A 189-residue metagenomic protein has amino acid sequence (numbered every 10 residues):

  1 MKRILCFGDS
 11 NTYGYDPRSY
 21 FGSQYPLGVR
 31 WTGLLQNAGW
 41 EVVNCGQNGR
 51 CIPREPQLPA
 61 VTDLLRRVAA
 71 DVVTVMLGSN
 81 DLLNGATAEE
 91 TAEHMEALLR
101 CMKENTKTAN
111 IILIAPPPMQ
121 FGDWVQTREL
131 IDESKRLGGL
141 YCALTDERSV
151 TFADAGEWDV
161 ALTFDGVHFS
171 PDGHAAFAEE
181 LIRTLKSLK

Functional and structural regions predicted by a protein language model:
M1-Q47, T62-R67, A175: Serine-esterase "nucleophile elbow" of acetyl-processing enzymes
G14-Y15, I52-P53, L83, F121-G122: Glycine/Thr-rich phosphate-binding loops of Rossmann-like dinucleotide-binding domains
G33, N37-A38, P59-K189: Alpha-helical cap/lid subdomain in secreted, periplasmic, or secretory-pathway luminal O-acyl-processing enzymes
Q47-N48, W158: Residue-level "edge-of-site" marker
R50-P59: Structural motif
